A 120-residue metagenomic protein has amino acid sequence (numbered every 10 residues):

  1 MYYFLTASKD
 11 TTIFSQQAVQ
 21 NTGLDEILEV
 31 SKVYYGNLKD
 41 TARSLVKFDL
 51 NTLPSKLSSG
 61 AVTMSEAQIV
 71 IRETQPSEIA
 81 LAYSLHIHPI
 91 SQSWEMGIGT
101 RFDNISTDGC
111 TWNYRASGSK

Functional and structural regions predicted by a protein language model:
M1-T6, T11-E78: A short beta-strand-loop element at or near the start of a globular domain
P76-K120: Beta-strand-rich interaction/scaffold domains
